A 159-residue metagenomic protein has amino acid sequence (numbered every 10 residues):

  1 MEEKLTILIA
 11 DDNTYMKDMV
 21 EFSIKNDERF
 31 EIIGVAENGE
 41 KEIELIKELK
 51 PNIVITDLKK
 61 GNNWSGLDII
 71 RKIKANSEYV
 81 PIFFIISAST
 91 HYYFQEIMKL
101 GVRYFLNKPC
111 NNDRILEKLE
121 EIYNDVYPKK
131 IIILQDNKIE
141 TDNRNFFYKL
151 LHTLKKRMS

Functional and structural regions predicted by a protein language model:
E2, T14-G34: Two-component/phosphorelay signaling modules centered on CheY-like receiver
D27, I115-P128: Receiver (REC) domain switch/output surface
E44, L67-E78: Short amphipathic alpha-helix used as the core "switch/output" element in two-component signaling
D57-K59: Active-site residues of response regulator receiver
W64, D68, S89-L106: Alpha4 helix (beta4-alpha4-beta5 surface) of REC/receiver domains from two-component response regulators
R71, V80-H91: A short, hydrophobic beta-strand element within the central beta-sheet of small alpha/beta folds
Y92, C110-L119: C-terminal output helix
I133-S159: C-terminal output/effector regions of signal-responsive regulators
